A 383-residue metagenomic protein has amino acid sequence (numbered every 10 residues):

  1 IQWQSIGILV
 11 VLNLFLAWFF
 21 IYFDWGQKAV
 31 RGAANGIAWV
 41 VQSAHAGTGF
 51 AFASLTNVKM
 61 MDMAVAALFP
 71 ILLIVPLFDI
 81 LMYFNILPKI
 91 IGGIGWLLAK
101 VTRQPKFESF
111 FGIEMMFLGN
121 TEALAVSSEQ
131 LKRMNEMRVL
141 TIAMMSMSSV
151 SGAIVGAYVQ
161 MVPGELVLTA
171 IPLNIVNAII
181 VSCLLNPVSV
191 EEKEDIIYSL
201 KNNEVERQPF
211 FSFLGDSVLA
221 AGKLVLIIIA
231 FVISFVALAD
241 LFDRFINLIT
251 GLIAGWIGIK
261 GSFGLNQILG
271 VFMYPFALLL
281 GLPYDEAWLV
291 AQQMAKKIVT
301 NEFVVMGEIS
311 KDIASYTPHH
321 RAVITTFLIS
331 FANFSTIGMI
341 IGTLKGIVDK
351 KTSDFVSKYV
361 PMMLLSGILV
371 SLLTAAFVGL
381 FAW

Functional and structural regions predicted by a protein language model:
I1-A67, S212-G215, I228-D240, V348-W383: N-terminal alpha-helical transmembrane segments of multi-pass membrane transport and channel/translocase proteins
G26, S43, N85-L87, S199-D216 (+1 more regions): Short, membrane-interfacial amphipathic segments enriched in basic
R31-Q42, K89-R103, M115, E129 (+4 more regions): Short amphipathic alpha-helical coupling elements at transmembrane boundaries
Q42-Q104: Hydrophobic alpha-helical hairpins/lids featuring a short glycine-rich hinge
A51-K59, L98-A99, N120-K132, E204-G222: Cytosolic juxtamembrane amphipathic/interface segments immediately preceding and feeding into a transmembrane helix
V101-V159, A291-L373, F377: Alpha-helical membrane segments and immediately flanking helix-loop junctions that form or couple to the substrate/ion
I175-L224: Long, contiguous bundles of hydrophobic transmembrane helices that form the permeation core of multi-pass
L219-I313: Transmembrane helical segments that form the transport core of multi-pass membrane transport proteins
